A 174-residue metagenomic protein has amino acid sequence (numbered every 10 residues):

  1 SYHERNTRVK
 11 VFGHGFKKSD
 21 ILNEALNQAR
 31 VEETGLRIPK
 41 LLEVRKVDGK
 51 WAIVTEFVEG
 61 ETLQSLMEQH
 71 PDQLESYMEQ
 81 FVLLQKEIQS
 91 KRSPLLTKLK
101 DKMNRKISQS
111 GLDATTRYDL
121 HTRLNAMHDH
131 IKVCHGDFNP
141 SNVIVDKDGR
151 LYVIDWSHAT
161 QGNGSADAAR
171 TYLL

Functional and structural regions predicted by a protein language model:
S1-I21, A29: ATP-binding glycine-rich loop module of kinase domains
L26-R37, I88: Structural motif at the C-terminus of the N-lobe alphaC helix and the adjacent alphaC-beta4 loop of the Hanks-type
K40-W51: Short beta-strand micro-motifs within the conserved protein kinase catalytic domain, predominantly in the N-lobe
G49-T62: Conserved short submotifs of the Hanks-type protein kinase catalytic core that shape the nucleotide-binding pocket
Q64-L99, A114-M127, V133: Conserved kinase catalytic-core helix
V133-H135, P140: Catalytic-loop of the protein kinase fold
V143-V145: Hydrophobic residue at the +6 position relative to the catalytic HRD Asp in the kinase catalytic loop
R150-L174: Active-site Asp-x-Gly
